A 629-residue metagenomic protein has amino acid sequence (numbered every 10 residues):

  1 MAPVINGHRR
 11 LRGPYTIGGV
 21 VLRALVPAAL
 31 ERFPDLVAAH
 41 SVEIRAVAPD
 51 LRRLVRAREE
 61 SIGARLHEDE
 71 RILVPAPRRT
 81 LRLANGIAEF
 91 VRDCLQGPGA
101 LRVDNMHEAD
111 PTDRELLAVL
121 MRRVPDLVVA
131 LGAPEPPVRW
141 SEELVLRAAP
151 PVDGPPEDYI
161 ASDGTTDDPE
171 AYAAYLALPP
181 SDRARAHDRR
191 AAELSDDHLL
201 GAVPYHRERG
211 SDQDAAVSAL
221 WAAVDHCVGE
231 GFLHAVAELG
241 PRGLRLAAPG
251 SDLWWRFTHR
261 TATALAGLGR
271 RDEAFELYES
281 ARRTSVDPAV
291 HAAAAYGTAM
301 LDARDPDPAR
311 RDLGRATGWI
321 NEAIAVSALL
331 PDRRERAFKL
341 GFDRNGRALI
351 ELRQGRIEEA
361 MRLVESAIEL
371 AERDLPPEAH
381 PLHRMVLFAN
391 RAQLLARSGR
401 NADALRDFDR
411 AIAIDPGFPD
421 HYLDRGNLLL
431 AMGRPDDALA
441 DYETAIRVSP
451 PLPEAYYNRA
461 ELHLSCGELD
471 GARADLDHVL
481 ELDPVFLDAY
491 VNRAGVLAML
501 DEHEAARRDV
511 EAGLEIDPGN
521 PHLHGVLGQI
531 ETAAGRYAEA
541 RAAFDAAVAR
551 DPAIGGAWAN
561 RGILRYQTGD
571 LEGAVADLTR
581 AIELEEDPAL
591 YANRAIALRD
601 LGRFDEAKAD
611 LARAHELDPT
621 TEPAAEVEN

Functional and structural regions predicted by a protein language model:
T16, R23, A38-R122, A171-S195 (+2 more regions): Short linear X-Pro dipeptides
R82, R139-E238, G243-L246: Short secondary-structure boundary elements
P98-V103, H107-D153: Sensor-1/coupling segment of RecA-like P-loop NTPase cores
A173-L178, A223-H234, T263-E273, D302-T317 (+3 more regions): Short coil/turn connectors between adjacent alpha-helices in alpha-solenoid helical repeat scaffolds
R207-G210, R245-W254, R283-H291, I324-F338 (+1 more regions): Flexible helix-coil transition and linker loops at the boundaries of alpha-helical arrays
H259-A266, Y296-R304, F338-R353, L382-R397 (+7 more regions): Conserved alpha-helical positions within TPR/SEL1-like repeat arrays
